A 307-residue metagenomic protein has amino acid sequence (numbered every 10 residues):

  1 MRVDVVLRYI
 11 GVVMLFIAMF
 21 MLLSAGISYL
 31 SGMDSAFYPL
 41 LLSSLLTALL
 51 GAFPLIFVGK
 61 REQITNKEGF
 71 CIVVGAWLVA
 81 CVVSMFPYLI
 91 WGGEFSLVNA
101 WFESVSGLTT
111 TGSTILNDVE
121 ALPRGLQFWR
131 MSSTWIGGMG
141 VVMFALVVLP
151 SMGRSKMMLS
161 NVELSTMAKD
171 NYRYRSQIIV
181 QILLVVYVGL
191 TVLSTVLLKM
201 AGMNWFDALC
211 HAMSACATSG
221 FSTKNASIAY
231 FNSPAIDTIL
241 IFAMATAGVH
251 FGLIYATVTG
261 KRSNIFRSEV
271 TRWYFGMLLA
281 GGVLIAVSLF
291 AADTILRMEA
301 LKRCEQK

Functional and structural regions predicted by a protein language model:
M1-K307: Membrane-proximal intracellular helices of multi-pass ion channels
